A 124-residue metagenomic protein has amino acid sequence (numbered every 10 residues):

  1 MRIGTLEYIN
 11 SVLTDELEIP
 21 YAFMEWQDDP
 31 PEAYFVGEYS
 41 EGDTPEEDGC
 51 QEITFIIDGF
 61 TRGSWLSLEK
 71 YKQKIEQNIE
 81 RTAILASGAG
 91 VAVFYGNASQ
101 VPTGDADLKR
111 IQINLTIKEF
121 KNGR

Functional and structural regions predicted by a protein language model:
M1-P45, Q73, Q77, T82-S87: Small/polar-rich, solvent-exposed N-terminal microdomains that initiate assembly or binding
M1-S11, S40-E52, V91-R124: Short, charged interaction patches at domain edges and termini
P30-P31, L66, G123: Residues that form or flank phosphate/diphosphate-binding pockets in enzymes that use nucleotide phosphates
A33-F35, F55, I113: A broad, low-specificity signal marking well-ordered, structured residues that form hydrophobic/aromatic
D48, F60-E80: Extracellular/virion structural assembly segments
E52-G59: Active-site-adjacent structural patch at catalytic or cofactor/ligand-binding sites
T54, W65-Y71, A86-A92: Short C-terminal domain-edge/linker segments immediately following a structured domain
